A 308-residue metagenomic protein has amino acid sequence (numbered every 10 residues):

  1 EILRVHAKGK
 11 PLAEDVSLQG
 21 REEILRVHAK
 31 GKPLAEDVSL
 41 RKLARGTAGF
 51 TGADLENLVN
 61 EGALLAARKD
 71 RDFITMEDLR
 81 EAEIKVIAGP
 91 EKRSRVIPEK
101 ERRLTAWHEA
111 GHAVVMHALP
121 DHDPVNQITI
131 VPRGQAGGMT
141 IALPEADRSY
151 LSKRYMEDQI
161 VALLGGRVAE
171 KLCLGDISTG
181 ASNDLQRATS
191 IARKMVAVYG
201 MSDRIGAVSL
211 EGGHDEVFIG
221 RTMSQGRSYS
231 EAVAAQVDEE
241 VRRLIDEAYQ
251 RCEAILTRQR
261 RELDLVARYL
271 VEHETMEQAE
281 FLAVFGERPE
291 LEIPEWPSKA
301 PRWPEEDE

Functional and structural regions predicted by a protein language model:
E1: Active-site glycine-centered loops adjacent to acidic/histidine catalytic or metal-binding residues that shape
R4-R80, K85, G89-P90, S149 (+3 more regions): Conserved C-terminal "switch" segment of AAA+ ATPases
E23, D37-R41, N60, E109 (+3 more regions): A generic alpha-helix surface/boundary motif
R93-L104: Short pre-active-site segment immediately N-terminal to the catalytic Zn-binding motif
R102-W107, A113-E308: Soluble catalytic regions of large protease machineries
